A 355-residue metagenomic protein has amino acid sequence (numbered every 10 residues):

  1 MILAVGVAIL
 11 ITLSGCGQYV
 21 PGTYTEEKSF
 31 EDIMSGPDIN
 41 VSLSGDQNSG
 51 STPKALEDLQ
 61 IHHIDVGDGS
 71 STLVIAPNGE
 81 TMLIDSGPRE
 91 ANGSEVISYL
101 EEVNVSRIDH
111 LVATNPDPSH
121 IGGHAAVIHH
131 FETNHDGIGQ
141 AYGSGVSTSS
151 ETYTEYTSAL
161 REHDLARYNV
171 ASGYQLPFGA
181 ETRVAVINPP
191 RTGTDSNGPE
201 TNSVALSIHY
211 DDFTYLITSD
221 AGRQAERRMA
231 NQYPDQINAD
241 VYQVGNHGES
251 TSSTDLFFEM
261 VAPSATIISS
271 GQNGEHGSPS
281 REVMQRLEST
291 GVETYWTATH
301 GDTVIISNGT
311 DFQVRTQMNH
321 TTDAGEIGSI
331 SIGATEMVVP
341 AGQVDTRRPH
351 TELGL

Functional and structural regions predicted by a protein language model:
M1-S14: Sec-dependent bacterial lipoprotein signal peptides
L13-L355: Non-globular, low-confidence helical/coil segments that flank catalytic cores
